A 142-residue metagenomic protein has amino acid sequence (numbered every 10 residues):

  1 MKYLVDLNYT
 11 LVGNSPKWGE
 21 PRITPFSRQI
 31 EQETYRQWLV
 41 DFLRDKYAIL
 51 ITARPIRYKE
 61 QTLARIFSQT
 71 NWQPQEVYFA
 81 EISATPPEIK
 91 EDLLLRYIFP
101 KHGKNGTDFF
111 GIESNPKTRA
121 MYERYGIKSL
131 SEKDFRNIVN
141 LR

Functional and structural regions predicted by a protein language model:
M1-E88: Alpha-helical substrate-recognition element adjacent to the catalytic core
K17-G19, K101, R124: Single-residue recognition of alpha-helix boundary sites
D41-D45, I98-G106: Flexible, charged surface loops at secondary-structure boundaries
Q61-N71, R96-Y97, A120-I127: Short, aromatic/basic amphipathic alpha-helical patches
W72-Q73, N105-T107: Short loop/turn motifs at secondary-structure junctions
P86-P100: Short loop-to-alpha-helix "cap/lid" segments that border enzyme active sites across diverse enzyme classes
L94, G106-R142: Acidic, Mg2+-coordinating phosphoryl-transfer loop and its flanking beta/alpha structural elements, shared across
